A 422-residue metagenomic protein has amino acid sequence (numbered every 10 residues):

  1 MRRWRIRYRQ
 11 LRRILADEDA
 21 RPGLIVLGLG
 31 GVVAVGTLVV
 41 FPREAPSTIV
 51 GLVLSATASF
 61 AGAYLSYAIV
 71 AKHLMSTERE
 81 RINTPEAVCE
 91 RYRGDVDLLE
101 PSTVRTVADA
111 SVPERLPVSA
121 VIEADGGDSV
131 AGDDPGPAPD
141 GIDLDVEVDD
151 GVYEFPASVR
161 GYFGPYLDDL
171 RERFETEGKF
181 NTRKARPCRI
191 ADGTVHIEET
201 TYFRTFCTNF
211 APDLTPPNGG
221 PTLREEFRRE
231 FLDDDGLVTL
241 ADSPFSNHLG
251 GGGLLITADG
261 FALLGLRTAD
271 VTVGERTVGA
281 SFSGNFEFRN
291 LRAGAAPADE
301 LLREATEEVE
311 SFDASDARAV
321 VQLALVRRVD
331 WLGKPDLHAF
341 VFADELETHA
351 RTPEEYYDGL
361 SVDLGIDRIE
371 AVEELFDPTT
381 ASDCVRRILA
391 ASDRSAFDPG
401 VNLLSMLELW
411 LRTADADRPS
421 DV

Functional and structural regions predicted by a protein language model:
R2-A34, L38-P42, V50-R303, S311-V422: N-terminal leader/linker segments that precede catalytic domains of diphosphate-processing enzymes
E307: Acidic (Asp/Glu) carboxylate-rich active-site/surface patches
